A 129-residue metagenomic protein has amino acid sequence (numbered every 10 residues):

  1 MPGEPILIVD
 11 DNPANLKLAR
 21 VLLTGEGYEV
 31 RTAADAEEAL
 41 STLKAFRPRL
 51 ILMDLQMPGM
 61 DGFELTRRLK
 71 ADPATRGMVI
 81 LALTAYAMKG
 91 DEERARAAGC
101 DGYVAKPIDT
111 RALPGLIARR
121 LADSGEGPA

Functional and structural regions predicted by a protein language model:
K17-G25: Charged docking surfaces used in two-component/phosphorelay signaling
T32-L50, R68: Acidic, metal-coordinating helix/loop segments flanking the phosphotransfer/catalytic sites of two-component signaling
D54, T84: Active-site residues of response regulator receiver
M57: Receiver (REC) domain active-site loop signature in two-component systems and cognate sites in sensor histidine kinases
I108-I117: C-terminal output helix
